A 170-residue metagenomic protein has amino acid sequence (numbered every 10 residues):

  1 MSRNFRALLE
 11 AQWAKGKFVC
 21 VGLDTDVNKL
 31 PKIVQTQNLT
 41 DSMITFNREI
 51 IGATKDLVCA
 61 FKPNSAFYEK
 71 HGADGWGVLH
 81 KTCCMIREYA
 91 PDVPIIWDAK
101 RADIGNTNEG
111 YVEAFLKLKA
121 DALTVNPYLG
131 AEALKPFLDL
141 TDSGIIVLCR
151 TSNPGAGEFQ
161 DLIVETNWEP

Functional and structural regions predicted by a protein language model:
M1-P91, W168: Conserved N-terminal beta1-alpha1 strand-loop-helix module at the mouth
V19, D92, G157-D161: Generic preference for hydrophobic/aromatic residues in regular secondary structure cores
V19-L23, F61-P63, I95-W97, L123-V125 (+1 more regions): Hydrophobic faces of well-ordered beta-strands that scaffold small-molecule active sites in alpha/beta enzyme cores
D24-N28, A66-Y68, K100-I104, Y128 (+1 more regions): Active-site beta-loop-alpha junctions enriched in small/polar residues
V58-A60, D92-P94, K117-D121: Short, surface-exposed connector motifs at secondary-structure boundaries
Y89-A99: Short beta-strand/loop segments at the ligand-binding rim of alpha/beta enzyme cores
D103-P170: Conserved anion-binding
